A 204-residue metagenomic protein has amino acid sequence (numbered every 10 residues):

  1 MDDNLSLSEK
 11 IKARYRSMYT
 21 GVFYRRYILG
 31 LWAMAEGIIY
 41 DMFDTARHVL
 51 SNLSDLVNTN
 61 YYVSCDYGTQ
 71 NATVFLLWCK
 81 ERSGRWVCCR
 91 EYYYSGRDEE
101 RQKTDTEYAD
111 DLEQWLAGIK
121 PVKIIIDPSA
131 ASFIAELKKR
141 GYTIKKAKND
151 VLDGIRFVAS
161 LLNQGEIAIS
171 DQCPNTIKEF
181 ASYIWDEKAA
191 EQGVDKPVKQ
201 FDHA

Functional and structural regions predicted by a protein language model:
M1, G30, D44, L77-C79 (+1 more regions): Short, structured patches in soluble enzyme cores that scaffold and shape functional sites
M1-D2, P128: G-domain G4 guanine-recognition motif of GTPases
D3-C65: ATPase catalytic-site recognition across NTP-hydrolyzing enzymes
Y19, F23, P197-A204: Charged alpha-helix within mobile-element recombinases
I28, D66, F75, I124 (+1 more regions): A residue-level signal for conserved active-site and pocket-lining positions in enzyme catalytic cores
L56-K80: Gly/Thr-rich phosphate-binding beta-strand-loop-beta motif of the actin/hexokinase/Hsp70
G84-K199: Mg2+-dependent endonuclease catalytic cores in nucleic-acid-processing enzymes, primarily RNase H-like
